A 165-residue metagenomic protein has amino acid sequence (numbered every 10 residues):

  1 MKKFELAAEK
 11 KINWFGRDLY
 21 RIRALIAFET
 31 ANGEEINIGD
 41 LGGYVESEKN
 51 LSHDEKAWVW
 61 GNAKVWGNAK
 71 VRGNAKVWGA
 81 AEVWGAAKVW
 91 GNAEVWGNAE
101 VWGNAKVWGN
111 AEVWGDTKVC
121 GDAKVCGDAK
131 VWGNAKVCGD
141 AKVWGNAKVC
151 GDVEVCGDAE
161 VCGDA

Functional and structural regions predicted by a protein language model:
M1-D54: Terminal amphipathic alpha-helical/low-complexity segments used for targeting or macromolecular assembly
W60-A165: Thr-biased low-complexity repeat/linker tracts and other Thr-enriched repetitive architectures
